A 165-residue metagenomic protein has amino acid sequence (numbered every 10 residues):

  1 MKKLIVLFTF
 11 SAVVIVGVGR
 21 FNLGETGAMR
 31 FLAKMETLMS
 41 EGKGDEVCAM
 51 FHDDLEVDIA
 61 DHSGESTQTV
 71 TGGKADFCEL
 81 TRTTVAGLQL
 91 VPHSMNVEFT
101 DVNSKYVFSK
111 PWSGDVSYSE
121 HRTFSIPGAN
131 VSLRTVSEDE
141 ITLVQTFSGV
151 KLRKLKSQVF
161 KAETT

Functional and structural regions predicted by a protein language model:
K2, F21, P111, D115-S117 (+1 more regions): Short beta-strand edge/turn micro-motifs at domain boundaries
K3-R20: Hydrophobic membrane-insertion alpha-helices, especially the h-region of bacterial N-terminal signal peptides
G24-K43, M50: Short, aromatic-enriched amphipathic alpha-helices that serve as compact interaction elements
K34, H62-G72: Short, flexible/disordered intra-domain loops and linkers
M35, E46-C48, L55, F77: Hydrophobic pocket/interface hotspot
E36-S40, H52, E56, R82-L90: Sec-exported extracytoplasmic/periplasmic mature domains
A49-E65: Short, solvent-exposed secondary-structure junction/capping segments
G72-V131: Surface-exposed, charged secondary-structure patches
